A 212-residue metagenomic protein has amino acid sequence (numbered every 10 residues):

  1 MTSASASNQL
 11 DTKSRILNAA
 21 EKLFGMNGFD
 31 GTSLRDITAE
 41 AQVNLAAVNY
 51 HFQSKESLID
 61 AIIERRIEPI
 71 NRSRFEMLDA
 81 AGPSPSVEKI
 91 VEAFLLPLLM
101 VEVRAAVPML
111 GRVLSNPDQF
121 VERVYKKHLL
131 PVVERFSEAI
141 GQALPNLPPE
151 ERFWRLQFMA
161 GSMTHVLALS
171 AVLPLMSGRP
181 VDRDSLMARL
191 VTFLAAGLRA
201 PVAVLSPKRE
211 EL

Functional and structural regions predicted by a protein language model:
M1-D11, V204-L212: N-terminal intrinsically disordered/low-complexity leader segments
L10-N18, H51-F75, D79, K126: An amphipathic alpha-helix adjacent to DNA-recognition modules
R15, L23-S57, A61: Helix-turn-helix
L17, N71, E88-L95, L156 (+1 more regions): Short, amphipathic alpha-helical "lid/cap" segments that border enzyme active or binding sites
K55, I62, R66, I70 (+5 more regions): Hydrophobic/aromatic residues within well-ordered alpha-helical segments
F75-R104: Hydrophobic alpha-helical connector segments
M100, R112-R123, R152, L156-P180 (+1 more regions): Amphipathic C-terminal alpha-helical segment
D118-L144, F153-W154: Amphipathic alpha-helical packing segments from all-alpha helical-bundle domains
